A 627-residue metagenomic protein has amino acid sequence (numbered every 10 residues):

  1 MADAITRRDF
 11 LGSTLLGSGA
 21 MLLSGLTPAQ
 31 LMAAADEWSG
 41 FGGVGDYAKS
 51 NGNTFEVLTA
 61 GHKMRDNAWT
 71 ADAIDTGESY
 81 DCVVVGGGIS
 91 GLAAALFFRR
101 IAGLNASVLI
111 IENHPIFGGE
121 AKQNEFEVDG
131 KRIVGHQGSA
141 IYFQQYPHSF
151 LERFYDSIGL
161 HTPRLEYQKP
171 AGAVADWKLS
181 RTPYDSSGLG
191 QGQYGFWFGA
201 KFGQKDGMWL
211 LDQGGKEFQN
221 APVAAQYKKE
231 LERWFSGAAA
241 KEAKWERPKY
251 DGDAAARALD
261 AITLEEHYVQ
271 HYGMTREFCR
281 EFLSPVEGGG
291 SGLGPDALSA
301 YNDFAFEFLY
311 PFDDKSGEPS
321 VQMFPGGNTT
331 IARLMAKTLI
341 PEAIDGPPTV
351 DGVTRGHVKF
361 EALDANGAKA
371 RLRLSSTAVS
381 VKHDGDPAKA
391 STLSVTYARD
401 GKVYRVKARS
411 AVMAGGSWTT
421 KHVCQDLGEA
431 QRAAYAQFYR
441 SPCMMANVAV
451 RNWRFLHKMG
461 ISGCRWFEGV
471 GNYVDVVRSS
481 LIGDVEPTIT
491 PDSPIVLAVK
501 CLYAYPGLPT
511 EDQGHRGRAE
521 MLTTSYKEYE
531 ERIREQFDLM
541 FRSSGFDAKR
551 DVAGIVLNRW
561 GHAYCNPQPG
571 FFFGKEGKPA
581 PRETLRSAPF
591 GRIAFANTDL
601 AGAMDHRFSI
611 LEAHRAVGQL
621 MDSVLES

Functional and structural regions predicted by a protein language model:
A2-C82, R100-N105: Extreme N-terminal leader/targeting segments of oxidoreductases
A35-A71, E125, E152, G190 (+2 more regions): Conserved flavin/dinucleotide-binding core of flavoenzymes
G40, G45, G118-F150, G252 (+1 more regions): Glycine-rich active-site loop/strand segments that organize a redox cofactor
G86-G88: Glycine-rich Rossmann-fold phosphate-binding loop(s) that bind the pyrophosphate of adenine dinucleotide cofactors
R99-N124: Glycine-rich FAD pyrophosphate-binding loop
D129-E230: Dinucleotide-binding Rossmann-like beta1-alpha1 core, especially the glycine-rich loop that anchors the ADP
L231-S376, P387-A390: Active-site/ligand-binding neighborhood in enzyme catalytic cores
A370, L374-A498, L502-L508: Mid-domain catalytic core of redox enzymes that form a hydrophobic substrate pocket/lid adjacent to a catalytic redox
